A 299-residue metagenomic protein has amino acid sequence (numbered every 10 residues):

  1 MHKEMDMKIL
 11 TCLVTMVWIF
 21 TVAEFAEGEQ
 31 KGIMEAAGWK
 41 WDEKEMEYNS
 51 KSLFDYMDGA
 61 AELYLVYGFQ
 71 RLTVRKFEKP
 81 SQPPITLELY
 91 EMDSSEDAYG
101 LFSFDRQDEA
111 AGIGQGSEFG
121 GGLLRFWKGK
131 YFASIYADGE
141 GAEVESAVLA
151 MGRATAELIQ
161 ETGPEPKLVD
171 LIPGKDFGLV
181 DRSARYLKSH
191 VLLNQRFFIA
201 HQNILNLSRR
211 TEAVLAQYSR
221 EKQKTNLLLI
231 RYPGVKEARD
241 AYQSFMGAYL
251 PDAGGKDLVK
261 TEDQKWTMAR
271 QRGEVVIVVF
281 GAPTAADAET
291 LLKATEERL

Functional and structural regions predicted by a protein language model:
M1-T11: Positively charged n-region of N-terminal signal peptides that target proteins for export
T11-L299: Soluble, non-membrane globular domain cores that form compact, hydrophobic packing and curved binding surfaces
